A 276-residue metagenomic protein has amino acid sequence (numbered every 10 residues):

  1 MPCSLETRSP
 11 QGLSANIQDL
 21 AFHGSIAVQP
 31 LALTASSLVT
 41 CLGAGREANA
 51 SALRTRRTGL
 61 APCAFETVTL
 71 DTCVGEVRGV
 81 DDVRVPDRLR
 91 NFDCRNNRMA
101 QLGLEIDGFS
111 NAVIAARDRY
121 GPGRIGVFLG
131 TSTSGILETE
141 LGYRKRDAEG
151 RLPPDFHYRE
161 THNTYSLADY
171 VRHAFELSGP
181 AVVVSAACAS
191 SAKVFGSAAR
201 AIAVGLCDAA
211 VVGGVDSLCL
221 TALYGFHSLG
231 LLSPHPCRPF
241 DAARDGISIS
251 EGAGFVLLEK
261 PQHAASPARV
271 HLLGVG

Functional and structural regions predicted by a protein language model:
H23-I26, L42, E47-L129, G135-E138: Conserved active-site "lid/cap" helical segment
P30-T34, R46, A52-V74, P236-G276: Condensing-enzyme catalytic core mediating Claisen C-C bond formation in acyl metabolism
E47-S51, E140-L152, V171, A201-V204 (+1 more regions): A glycine- and small-aliphatic-rich helix-loop capping segment at beta-alpha/alpha-beta transitions that lines
T67, M99-G103, H157-Y165, V182-S190 (+1 more regions): Active-site nucleophile and cofactor-binding loops and adjacent substrate-binding regions of central metabolic enzymes
S110, T164-A168, R172-G214, I249-S266: Active-site-proximal alpha-helical scaffold in enzymes
T131-V182: Active-site-proximal gating segment of KS-fold condensing enzymes and close homologs
L206-S228, S233-R244, V275: Acyl-CoA/ACP chain-elongation machinery
